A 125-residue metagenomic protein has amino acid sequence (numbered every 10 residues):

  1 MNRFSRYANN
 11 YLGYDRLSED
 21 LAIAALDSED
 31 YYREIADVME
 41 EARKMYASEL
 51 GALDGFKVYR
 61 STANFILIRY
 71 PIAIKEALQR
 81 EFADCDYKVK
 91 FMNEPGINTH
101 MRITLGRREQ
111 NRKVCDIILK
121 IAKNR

Functional and structural regions predicted by a protein language model:
M1-E40, R80: Conserved core segment of the aminotransferase class I/II
F4, A77-L78, V114-I117: Hydrophobic side chains in well-ordered alpha-helices
Y11, I23, K57-V58, N93: Short secondary-structure boundary/capping segments
D30-Y31, K44, G55, Y87 (+1 more regions): Generic structural signal for secondary-structure transition and capping sites
M39-R43, L50-C85, M101, L105: Conserved PLP-binding catalytic core of the aspartate aminotransferase-like
D84-C85, K90, P95-R125: PLP-dependent enzyme catalytic core of the Aspartate aminotransferase-like
